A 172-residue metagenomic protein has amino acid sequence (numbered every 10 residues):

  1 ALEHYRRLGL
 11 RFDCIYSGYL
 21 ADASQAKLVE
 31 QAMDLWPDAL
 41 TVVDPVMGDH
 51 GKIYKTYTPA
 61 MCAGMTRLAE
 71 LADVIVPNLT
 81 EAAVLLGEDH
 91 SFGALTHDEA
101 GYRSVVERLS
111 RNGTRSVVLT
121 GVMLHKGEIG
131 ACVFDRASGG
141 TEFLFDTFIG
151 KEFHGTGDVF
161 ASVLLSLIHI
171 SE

Functional and structural regions predicted by a protein language model:
A1, D22-V29, Y57, M61-M65 (+3 more regions): General structural feature for long, well-ordered alpha-helical segments within catalytic domains of soluble enzymes
A1-K55: Conserved N-terminal subdomain of the carbohydrate kinase-like
A21, M47-D49, E81, G121-H125 (+1 more regions): Glycine-rich beta-alpha junction loops
T56-T141: Conserved phosphate/ATP/ADP-binding segment of small-molecule kinases
T147-L164: Short glycine/threonine-rich catalytic loop with a Thr-x-Gly-x-Asp
I168-E172: Conserved small/polar residues in nucleotide/adenosyl-binding loops
